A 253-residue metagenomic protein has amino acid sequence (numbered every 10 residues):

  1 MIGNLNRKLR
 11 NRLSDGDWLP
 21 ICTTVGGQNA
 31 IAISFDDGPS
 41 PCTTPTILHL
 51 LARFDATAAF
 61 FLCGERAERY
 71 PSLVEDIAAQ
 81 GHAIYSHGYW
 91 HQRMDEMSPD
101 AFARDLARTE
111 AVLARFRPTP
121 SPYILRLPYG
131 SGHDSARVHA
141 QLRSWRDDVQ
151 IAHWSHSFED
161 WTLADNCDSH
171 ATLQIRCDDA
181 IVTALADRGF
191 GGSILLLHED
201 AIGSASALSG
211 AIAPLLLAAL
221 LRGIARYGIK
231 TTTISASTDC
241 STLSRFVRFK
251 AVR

Functional and structural regions predicted by a protein language model:
I2-A101, D105-R108, V112-R115, S121-P122: Active-site beta->alpha N-cap acidic-glycine motif
Q28-A30, F190-G192, L243: Sequence-level motif detector for i,i+2 pairs with an aromatic at +2
T57, Q174-R176, F249: Juxtamembrane helix-loop transition sites at the ends of transmembrane segments in multi-pass membrane proteins
A58, I84, Q150-I151, T231: Hydrophobic beta-strand scaffold residues
E68, H91-K230, A236-D239: Catalytic domains of cell-wall/extracellular-matrix polysaccharide-remodeling enzymes, centered on de-N-acetylation
S235-R253: C-terminal accessory extensions appended to soluble enzyme cores
